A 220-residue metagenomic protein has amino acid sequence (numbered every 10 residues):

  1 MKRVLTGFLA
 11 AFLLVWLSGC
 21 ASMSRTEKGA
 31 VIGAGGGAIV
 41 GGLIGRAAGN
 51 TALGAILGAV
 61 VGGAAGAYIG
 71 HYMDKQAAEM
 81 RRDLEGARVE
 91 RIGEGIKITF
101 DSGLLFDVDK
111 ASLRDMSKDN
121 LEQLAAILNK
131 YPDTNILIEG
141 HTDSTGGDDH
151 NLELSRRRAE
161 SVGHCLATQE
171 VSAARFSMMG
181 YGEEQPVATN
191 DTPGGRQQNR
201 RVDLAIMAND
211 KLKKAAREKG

Functional and structural regions predicted by a protein language model:
M1-F8: Bacterial N-terminal signal peptides that target proteins for export
V15-G19: C-terminal motif of bacterial Sec signal peptides marking the signal peptidase cleavage site
A21-E79: Short, low-complexity, glycine-enriched hydrophobic/amphipathic alpha-helices that associate with lipid bilayers
G29-A30, A34, A55, H71-D74 (+2 more regions): Soluble non-cytosolic domains of exported or imported proteins
I44, V61, I69-G70, E85 (+3 more regions): Sec-exported extracytoplasmic/periplasmic mature domains
M73-L104: Amphipathic, membrane-active segments
R82-D83, F106-G140, G163, A167 (+3 more regions): Periplasmic peptidoglycan-binding/anchoring modules of Gram-negative envelope and division proteins
H141-A215: Periplasmic OmpA-like peptidoglycan-binding domain that tethers envelope proteins to the cell wall
